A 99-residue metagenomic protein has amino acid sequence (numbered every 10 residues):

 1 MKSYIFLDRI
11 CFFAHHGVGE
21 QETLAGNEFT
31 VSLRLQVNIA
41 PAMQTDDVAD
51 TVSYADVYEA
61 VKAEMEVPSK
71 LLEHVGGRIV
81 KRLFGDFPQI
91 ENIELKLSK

Functional and structural regions predicted by a protein language model:
M1-K99: N-terminal, polar/charged subdomain of small-to-medium soluble alpha/beta proteins
